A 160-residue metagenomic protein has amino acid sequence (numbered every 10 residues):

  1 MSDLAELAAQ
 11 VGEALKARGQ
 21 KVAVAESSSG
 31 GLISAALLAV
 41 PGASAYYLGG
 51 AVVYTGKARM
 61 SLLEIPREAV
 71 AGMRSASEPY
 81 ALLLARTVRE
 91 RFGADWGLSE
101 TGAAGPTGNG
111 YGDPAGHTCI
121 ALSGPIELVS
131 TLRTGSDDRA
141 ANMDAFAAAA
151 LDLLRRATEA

Functional and structural regions predicted by a protein language model:
M1-A160: Short alpha-helical segments enriched in small residues
